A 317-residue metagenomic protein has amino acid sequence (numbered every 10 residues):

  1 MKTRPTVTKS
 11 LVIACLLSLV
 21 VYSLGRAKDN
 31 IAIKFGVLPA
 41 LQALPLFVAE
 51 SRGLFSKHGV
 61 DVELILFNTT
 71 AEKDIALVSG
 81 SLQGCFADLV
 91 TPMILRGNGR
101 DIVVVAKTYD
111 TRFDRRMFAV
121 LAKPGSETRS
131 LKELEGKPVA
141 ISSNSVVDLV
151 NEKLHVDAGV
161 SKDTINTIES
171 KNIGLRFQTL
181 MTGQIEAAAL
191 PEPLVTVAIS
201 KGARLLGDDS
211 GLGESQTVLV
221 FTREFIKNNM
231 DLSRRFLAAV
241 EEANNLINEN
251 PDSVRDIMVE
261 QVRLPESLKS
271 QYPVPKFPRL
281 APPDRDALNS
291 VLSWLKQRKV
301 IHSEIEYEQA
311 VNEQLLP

Functional and structural regions predicted by a protein language model:
M1-A32: Short, low-complexity disordered leader/linker segments with a strong preference for bacterial N-terminal type II
K28-V160, T167-S170, T179, E186-A189 (+2 more regions): Short, glycine-/small- and polar/acidic-enriched structural segments that line small-molecule recognition paths
A40, N68-A71, F86, I141 (+6 more regions): Soluble non-cytosolic domains of exported or imported proteins
Q42, S51, K73, T91 (+12 more regions): Stable alpha-helical elements in mature extracytoplasmic
D61, S161-K162, P265, I301: Conserved H-loop
V90, T164-M258: Pocket-lining segment of extracytoplasmic ligand-binding domains
N228-H302: Secondary-structure end/capping motifs
K296-P317: Conserved C-terminal helix/tail region of periplasmic/extracytoplasmic solute-binding proteins
